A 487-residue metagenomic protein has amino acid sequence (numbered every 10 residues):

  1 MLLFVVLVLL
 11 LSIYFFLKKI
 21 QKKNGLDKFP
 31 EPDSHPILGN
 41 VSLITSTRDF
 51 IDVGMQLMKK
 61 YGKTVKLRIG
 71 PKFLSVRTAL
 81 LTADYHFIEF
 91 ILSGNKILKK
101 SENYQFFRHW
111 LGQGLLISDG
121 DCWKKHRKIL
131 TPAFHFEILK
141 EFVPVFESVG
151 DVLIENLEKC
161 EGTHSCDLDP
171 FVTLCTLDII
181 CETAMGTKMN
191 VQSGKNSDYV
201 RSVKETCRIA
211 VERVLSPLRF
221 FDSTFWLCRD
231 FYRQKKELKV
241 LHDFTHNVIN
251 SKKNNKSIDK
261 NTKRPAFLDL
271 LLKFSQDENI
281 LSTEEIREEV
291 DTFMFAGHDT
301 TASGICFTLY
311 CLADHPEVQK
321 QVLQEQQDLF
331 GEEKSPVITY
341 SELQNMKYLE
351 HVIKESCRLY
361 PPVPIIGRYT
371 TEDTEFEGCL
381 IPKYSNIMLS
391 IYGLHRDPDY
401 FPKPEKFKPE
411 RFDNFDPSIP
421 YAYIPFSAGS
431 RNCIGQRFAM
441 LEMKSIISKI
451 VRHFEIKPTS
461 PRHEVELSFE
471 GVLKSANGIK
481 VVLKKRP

Functional and structural regions predicted by a protein language model:
M1-S12, R68-L80, E137-S148, E158-E182 (+7 more regions): Cytochrome P450
L2-K125, K140, P144-N156, E237 (+2 more regions): N-terminal membrane-proximal hinge/A-helix region immediately C-terminal to the signal-anchor transmembrane segment
Y14-F15, V76-E89, G112, D151-I154 (+5 more regions): Hydrophobic mid-domain F-helix/FG-region of cytochrome P450s
D27-D33, V143-E147, G162, S197-T206 (+8 more regions): Cytochrome P450 I-helix active-site segment
S42, K66, H135, K235-I305 (+4 more regions): Conserved cytochrome P450 catalytic core segment spanning the I/J/K helices
F50-Q56, K100, Q105-R108, D277-E288 (+3 more regions): Cytochrome P450 heme-binding Cys-pocket and its upstream "meander" loop
T176, I180, M185, E237-H246 (+6 more regions): Central I-helix of cytochrome P450 enzymes
F293-T301, Y310, C379, P420-H463 (+1 more regions): Cytochrome P450 heme-iron axial ligand motif
